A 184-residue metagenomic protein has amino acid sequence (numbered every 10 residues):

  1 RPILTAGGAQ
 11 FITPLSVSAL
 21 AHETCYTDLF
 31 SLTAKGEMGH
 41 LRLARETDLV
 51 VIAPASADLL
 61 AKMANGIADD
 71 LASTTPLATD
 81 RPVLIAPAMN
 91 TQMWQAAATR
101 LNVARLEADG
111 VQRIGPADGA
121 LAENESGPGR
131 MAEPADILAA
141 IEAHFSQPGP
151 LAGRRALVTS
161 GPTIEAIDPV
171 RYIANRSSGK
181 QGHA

Functional and structural regions predicted by a protein language model:
R1-V83, T91-G179, H183: A cross-family phosphate/adenosyl-ligand binding-site feature
A88: G-domain G4 guanine-recognition motif of GTPases
